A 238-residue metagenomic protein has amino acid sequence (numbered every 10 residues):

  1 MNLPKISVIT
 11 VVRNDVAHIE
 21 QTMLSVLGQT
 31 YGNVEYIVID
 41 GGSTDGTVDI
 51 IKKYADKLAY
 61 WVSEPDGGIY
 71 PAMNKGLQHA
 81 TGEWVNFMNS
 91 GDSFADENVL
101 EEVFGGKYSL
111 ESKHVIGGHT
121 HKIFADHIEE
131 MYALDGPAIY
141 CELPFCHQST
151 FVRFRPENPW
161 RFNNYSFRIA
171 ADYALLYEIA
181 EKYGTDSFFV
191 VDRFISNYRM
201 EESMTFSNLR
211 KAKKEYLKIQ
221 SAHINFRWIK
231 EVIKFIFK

Functional and structural regions predicted by a protein language model:
M1-L27: N-proximal low-complexity "stem/linker" segments adjacent to membrane-targeting elements
P4-S7, E35, A174: Cell-envelope/extracellular polymer assembly enzymes that use nucleotide-activated donors
N33-G42, V62-P65: Short beta-strand/loop segment that forms part of the nucleotide-sugar
D40-D49, N89: A conserved acidic beta->alpha catalytic loop
S63-A80: Glycine-rich, basic loop-to-helix element that forms the pyrophosphate-binding segment of sugar-nucleotide handling
V85: Short aromatic/hydrophobic "clamp" motif used to bind/position activated sugar donors
S93, E97-E129: Conserved donor NDP-sugar-binding/catalytic core segment of glycosyltransferases
H119, I128-E215: Conserved nucleotide-sugar donor-binding catalytic segment
